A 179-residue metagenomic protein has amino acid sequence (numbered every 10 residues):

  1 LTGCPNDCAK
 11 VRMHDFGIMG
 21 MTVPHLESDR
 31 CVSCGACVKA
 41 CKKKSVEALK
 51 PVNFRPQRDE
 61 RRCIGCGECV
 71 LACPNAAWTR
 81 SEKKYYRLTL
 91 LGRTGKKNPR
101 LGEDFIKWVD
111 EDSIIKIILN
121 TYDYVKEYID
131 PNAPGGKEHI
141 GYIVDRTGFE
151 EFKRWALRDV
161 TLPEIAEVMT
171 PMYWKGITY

Functional and structural regions predicted by a protein language model:
L1-A40, R61-I64, Y179: Small-residue-enriched alpha-helical segments and adjacent helix-cap loops that form tight helix-helix packing
L1-N6, K137-F149: A glycine-rich phosphate-binding loop feature that marks nucleotide/adenosyl-phosphate handling sites
F16-G20, Y86-G95: Short beta-strand elements
A36-P56, I64, E68-Y85: Iron-sulfur cluster-binding cysteine motifs and their immediate structural context in ferredoxin-like electron-transfer
K50-V52, E127-V144, L162-P171: Flexible, glycine/charged-enriched surface loops at secondary-structure junctions
A76-T79, Y124-Y128, W155-P163: Change "in soluble alpha/beta enzymes" to "in soluble alpha/beta proteins
K84, T94-P134: A hydrophobic, small-residue-rich beta->alpha segment in the mid-to-C-terminal subdomain of diverse proteins
E150-Y179: Long C-terminal interaction/binding lobes of large macromolecular proteins
